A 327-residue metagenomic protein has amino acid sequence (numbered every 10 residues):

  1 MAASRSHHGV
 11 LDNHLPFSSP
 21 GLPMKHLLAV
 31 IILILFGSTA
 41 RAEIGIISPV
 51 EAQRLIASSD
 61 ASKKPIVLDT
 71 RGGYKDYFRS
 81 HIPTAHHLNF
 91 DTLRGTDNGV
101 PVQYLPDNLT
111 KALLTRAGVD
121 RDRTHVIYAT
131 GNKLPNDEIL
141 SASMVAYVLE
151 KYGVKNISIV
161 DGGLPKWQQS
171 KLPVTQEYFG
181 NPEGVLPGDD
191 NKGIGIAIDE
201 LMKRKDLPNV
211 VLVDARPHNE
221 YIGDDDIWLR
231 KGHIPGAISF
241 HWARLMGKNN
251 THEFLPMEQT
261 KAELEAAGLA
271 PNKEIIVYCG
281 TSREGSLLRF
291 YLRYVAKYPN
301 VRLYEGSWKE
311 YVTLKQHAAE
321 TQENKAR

Functional and structural regions predicted by a protein language model:
P23-L27: Positively charged n-region of N-terminal signal peptides that target proteins for export
A29-G37: Bacterial N-terminal signal peptides
S38-A42: Sec/Tat signal peptide C-region and signal peptidase I cleavage site
E43-I66, R71: N-terminal module-boundary/linker segments of secreted carbohydrate-active enzymes
I46-P49, L164-P235, Q316-R327: Active-site neighborhoods of enzymes that stabilize oxyanions during catalysis
T96-R123, A243-E274: Helix-loop module immediately N-terminal to the HCX5R catalytic loop in PTP-like cysteine phosphatase domains
D107-E200, E284-V301, G306-S307: Thiolate-centered catalytic microenvironments shared by cysteine-dependent enzyme domains
H252, A262, N272-N324: C-terminal soluble interaction/assembly domains
